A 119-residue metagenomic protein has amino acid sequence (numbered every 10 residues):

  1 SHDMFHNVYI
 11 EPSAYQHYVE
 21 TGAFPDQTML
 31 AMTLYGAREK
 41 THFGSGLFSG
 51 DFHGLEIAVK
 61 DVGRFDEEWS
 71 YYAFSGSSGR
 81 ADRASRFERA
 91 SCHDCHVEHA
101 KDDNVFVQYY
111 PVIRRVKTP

Functional and structural regions predicted by a protein language model:
S1-A23: N-terminal secretory signal peptides
T21-P119: Sequence context surrounding c-type heme c attachment/ligation sites in exported
